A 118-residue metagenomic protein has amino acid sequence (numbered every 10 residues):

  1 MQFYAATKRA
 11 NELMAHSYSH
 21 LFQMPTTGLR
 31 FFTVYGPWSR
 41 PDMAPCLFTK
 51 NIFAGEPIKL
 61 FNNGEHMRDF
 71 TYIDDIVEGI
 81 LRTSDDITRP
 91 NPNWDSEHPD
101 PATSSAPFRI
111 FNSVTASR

Functional and structural regions predicted by a protein language model:
M1-T27, I52-A54: Active-site Tyr-X1-5-Lys
Q2-F3, M24-A44, H66-M67: Flexible, glycine-rich beta-alpha linker
K8, R30-T33, R68, R109-N112: Short, cationic motifs built from Arg/Lys/His that form the positively charged side of catalytic pockets
H20, L47-K59, F70-F111: Alpha-helical substrate-binding/gating segment
A116-S117: Conserved short acidic donor-positioning loop in nucleotide-sugar-dependent glycosyltransferases
